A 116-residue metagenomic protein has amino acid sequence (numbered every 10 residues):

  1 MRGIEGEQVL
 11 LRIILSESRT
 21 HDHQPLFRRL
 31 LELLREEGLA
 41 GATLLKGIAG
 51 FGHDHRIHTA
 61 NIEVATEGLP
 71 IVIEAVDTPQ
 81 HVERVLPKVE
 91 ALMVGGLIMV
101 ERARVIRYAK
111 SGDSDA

Functional and structural regions predicted by a protein language model:
M1-A116: Positively charged, small/polar-rich N-terminal and surface patches that mediate targeting and assembly and bind
